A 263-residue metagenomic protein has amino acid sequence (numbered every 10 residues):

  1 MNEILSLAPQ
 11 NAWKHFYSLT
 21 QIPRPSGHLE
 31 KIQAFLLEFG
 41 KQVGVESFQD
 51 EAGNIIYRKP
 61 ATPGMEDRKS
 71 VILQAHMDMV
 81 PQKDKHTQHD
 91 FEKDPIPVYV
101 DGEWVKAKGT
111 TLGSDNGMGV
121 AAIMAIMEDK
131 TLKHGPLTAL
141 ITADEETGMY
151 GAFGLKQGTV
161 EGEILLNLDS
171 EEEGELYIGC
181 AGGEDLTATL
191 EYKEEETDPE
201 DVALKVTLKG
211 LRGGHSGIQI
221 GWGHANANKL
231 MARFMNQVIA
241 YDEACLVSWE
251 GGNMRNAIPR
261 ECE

Functional and structural regions predicted by a protein language model:
E3-E103: Acidic/His- and Gly-rich active-site-bordering loop/insert found across diverse amide/peptide-bond hydrolases
L7-K14, G27, K31, F35 (+7 more regions): Conserved active-site and cofactor/substrate-binding residues in soluble primary-metabolism enzymes
L19-I22, V43, D129-K133, F234-Y241: Change "in soluble alpha/beta enzymes" to "in soluble alpha/beta proteins
P23, P95-P97, D101-K106, T110 (+2 more regions): Midchain, well-structured core segments that form catalytic/ion-binding scaffolds
L36, G40, V120-M127, L155 (+1 more regions): Buried hydrophobic packing segments
D50-A52, T142, W249: Conserved beta-strand termini and adjacent loop/short-helix elements that scaffold enzyme active sites in alpha/beta
M65-I141, E145-T147, A152-E163, A203: Active-site metal-coordination/substrate-binding segment of hydrolases, especially metallo-dependent peptidases
